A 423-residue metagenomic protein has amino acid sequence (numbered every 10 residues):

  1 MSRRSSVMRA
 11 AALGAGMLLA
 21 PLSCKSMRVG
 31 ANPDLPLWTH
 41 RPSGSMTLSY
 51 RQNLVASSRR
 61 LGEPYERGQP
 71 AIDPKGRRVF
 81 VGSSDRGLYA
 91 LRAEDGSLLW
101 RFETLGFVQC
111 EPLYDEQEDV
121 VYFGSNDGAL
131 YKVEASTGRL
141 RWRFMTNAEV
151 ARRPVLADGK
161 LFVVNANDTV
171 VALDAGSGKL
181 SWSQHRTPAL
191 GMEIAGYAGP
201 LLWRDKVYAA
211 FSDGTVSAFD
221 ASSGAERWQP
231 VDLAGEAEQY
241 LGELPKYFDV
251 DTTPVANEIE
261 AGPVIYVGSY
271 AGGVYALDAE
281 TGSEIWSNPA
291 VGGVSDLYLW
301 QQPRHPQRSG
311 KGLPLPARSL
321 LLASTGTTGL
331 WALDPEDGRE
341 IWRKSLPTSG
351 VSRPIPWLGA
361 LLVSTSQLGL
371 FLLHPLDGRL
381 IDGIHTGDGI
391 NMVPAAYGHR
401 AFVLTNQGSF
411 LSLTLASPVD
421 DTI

Functional and structural regions predicted by a protein language model:
P21-S23: C-terminal motif of bacterial Sec signal peptides marking the signal peptidase cleavage site
R28, N32-L35, H40-I72, R101-Q117 (+7 more regions): Extracytoplasmic beta-rich repeat domains
R86, D127-A129, D168, G214 (+4 more regions): Short coil/turn segments within WD40 beta-propeller repeats
R92-D95, E134-T137, D174-S177, A221-S223 (+4 more regions): Short loop/turn segments that connect beta-strands within beta-propeller blades
G326-W331, R343-L372: Loop/turn-rich, solvent-exposed surfaces of beta-rich toroidal or solenoidal domains
